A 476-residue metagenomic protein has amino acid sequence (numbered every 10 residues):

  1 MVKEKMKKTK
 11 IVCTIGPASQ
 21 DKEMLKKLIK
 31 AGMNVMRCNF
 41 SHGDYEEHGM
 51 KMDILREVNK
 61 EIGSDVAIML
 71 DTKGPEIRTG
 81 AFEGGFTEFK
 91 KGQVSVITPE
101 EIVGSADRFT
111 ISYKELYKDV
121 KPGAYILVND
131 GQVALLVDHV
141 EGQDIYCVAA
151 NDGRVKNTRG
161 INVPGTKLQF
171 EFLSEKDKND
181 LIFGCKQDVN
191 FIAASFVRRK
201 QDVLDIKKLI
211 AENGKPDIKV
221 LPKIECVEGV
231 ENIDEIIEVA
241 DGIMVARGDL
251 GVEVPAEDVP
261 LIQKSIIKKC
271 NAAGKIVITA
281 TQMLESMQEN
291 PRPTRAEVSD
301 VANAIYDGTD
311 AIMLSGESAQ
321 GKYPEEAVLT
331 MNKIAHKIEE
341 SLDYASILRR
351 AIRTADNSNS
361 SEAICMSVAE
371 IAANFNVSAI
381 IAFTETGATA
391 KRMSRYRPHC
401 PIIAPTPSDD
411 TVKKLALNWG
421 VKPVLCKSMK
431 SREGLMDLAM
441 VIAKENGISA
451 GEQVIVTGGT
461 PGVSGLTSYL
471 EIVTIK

Functional and structural regions predicted by a protein language model:
M1-K476: Non-catalytic helical/linker scaffolds that mediate oligomerization, partner binding, and domain coupling around large
